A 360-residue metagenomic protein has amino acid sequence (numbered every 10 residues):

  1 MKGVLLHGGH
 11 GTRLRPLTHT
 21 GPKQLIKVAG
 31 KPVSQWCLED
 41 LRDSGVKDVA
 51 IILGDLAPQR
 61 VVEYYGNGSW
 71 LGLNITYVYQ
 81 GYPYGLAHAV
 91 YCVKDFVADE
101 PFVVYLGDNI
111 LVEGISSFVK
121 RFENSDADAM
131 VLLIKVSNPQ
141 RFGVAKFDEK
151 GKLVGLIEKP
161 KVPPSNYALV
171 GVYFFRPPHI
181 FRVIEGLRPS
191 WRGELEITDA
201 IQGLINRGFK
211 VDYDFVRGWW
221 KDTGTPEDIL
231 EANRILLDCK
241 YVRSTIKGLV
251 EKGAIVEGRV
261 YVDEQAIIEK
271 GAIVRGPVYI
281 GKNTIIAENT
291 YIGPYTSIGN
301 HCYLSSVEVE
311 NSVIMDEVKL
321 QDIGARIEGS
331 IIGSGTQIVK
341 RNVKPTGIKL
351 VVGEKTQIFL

Functional and structural regions predicted by a protein language model:
K2-L5, R13-P16, I26-K27, K31-L106 (+4 more regions): Conserved N-terminal catalytic core of the sugar/cofactor nucleotidyltransferase
G9, D108, K135, T225: Active-site glycine-centered loops adjacent to acidic/histidine catalytic or metal-binding residues that shape
Q24, N74-T76, K152, K210-D212: Conserved beta-strand segments of alpha/beta enzyme cores
L25, A145-F147, Y213: A structural signal for short hydrophobic beta-strand segments in well-ordered beta-sheet cores
K27, F174, T223: Short aromatic/basic micro-patch
A50-G54, L132-L133, I331: Short internal beta-strands
V112-R188: Conserved core of the sugar-phosphate nucleotidyltransferase
P178-H179, G186-L360: Left-handed beta-helix
